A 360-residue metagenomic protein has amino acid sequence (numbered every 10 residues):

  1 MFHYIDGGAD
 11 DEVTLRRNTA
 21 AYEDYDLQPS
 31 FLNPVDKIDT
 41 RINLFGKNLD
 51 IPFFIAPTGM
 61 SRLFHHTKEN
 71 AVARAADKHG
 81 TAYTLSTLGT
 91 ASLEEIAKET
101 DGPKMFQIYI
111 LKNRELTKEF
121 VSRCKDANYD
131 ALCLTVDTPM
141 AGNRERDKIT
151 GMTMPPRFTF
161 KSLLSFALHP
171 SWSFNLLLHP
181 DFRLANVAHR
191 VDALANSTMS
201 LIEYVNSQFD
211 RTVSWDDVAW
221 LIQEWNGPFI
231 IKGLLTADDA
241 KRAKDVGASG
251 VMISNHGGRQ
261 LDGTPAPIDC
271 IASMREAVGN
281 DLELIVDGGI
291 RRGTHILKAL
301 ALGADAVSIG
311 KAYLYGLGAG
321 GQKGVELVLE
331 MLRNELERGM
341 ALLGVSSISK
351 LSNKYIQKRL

Functional and structural regions predicted by a protein language model:
M1-E23, A266-V286, R291-L360: Alpha/beta catalytic cores of nucleotide-metabolism and tRNA/nucleoside-modifying enzymes
M1-K47, M152-V213, S349-N353, Q357-L360: An N-cap/entry alpha-helix motif that binds or orients negatively charged groups
M1-M140, L332-N334, L351, Q357-L360: N-terminal capping/small domains of soluble enzymes
G7, S61, H65, L85-S86 (+5 more regions): Glycine- and other small-residue-rich loops at beta-strand/loop junctions that grip anionic moieties
P29, D36-I38, N43, T58 (+8 more regions): A generic, residue-level signal for flexible/boundary positions that often mark functional hotspots
T58-M60, G80, Q107-I108, Y204-V205 (+4 more regions): Short, contiguous strand/loop micro-motifs
R74, E99, E115-V286, T294-Y315: Alpha/beta enzyme core
A91-E94, S214-D216, S347: General structural signal for secondary-structure boundaries
